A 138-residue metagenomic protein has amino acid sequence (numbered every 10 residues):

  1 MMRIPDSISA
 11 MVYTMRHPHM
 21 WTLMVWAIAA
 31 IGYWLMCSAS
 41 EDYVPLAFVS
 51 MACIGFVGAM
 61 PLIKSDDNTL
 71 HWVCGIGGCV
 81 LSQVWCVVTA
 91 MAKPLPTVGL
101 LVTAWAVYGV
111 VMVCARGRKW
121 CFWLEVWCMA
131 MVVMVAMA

Functional and structural regions predicted by a protein language model:
M1-S40: N-terminal topogenic module of multi-pass integral membrane proteins
M11-R16, E41, D66-L70, R116-K119: Juxtamembrane loop-transmembrane helix junctions in multi-pass integral membrane proteins, especially the extracellular
H17-W26, D42-A47, V73-G75, P96-L101 (+1 more regions): Transmembrane alpha-helices of multi-pass eukaryotic membrane proteins
T22-Y33, V80-T89, A104-V107, W127-A136: Hydrophobic cores of alpha-helical transmembrane segments in multi-pass inner/ER membrane proteins, independent
M24-V25, A29-L62: A glycine-rich, hydrophobic loop/mini-helix early in the fold
M36-S40, A59-D66, V88-K93, V110-G117 (+1 more regions): Juxtamembrane "helix-exit" motif on the non-cytosolic side of transmembrane helices
L46-L101: Membrane-proximal helix-loop-helix units in multi-pass membrane proteins
A92-A138: Terminal transmembrane helical module of multi-pass membrane proteins
